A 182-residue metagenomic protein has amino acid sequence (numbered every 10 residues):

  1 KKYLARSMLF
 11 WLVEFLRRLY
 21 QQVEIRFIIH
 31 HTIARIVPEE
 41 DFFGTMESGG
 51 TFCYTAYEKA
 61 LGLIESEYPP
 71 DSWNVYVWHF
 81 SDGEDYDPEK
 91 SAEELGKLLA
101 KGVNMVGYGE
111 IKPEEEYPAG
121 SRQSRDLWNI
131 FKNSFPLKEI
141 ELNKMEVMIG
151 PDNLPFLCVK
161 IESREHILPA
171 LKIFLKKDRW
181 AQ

Functional and structural regions predicted by a protein language model:
K1-F42, A56, A60, Y76-V77 (+1 more regions): Von Willebrand factor
Y3-R6, S91-G96: Conserved Walker B catalytic segment
L12-V13, L61-S66, A92-L95: Short secondary-structure capping micro-motifs at structural edges
L19, E65-D71, G96-L99: Short, conserved, surface-exposed binding loops centered on an aromatic residue
E40-Y76, D85-Y86: Von Willebrand factor
Y86-K90, E116-A119: Extracytoplasmic/secreted cell-surface and envelope-processing proteins
L95-Q182: Von Willebrand factor type A / integrin I
